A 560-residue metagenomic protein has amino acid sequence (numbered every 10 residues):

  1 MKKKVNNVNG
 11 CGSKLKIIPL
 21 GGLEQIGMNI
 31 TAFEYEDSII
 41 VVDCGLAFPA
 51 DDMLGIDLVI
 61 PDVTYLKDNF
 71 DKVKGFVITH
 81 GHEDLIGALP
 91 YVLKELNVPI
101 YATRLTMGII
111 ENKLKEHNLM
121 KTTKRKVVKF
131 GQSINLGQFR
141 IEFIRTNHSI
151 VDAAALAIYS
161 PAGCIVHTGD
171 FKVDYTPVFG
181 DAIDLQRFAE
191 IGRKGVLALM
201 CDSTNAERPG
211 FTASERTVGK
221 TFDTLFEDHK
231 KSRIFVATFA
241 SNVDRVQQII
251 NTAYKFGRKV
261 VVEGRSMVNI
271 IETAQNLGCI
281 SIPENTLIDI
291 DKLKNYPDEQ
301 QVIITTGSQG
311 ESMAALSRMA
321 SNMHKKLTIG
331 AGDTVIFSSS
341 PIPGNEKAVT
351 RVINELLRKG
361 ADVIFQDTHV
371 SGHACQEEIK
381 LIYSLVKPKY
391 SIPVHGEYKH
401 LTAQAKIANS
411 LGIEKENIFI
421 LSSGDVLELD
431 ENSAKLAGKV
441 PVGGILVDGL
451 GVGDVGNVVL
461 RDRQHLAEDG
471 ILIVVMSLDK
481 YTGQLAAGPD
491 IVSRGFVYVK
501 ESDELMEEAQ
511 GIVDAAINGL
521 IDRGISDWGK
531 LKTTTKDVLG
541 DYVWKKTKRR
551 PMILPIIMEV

Functional and structural regions predicted by a protein language model:
K2, L23, A47-D51, G55 (+6 more regions): A glycine- and charged-residue-rich anion-binding loop/surface
K2-V77, H82-N295, A314-T328, K347-T350: His/Asp/Glu-rich metal-coordinating catalytic cores of metallo-dependent phosphodiesterases/hydrolases acting on
P99, I392, L554: Short glycine-rich phosphate-binding loop at a beta-alpha junction
L114, A408, V543: Conserved hydrophobic residues forming the short capping helix/wall of the S-adenosyl-L-methionine
K129, S422, R549-I553: Short Gly/Ser/Thr- and Asp/Glu-enriched loop/turn motifs at secondary-structure junctions
R208-S338, I342-E508, I512-G524, K532: Hard-cation-handling environments
G524-V560: C-terminal tails and terminal domains of large nucleic-acid-associated and other macromolecular-machine proteins
